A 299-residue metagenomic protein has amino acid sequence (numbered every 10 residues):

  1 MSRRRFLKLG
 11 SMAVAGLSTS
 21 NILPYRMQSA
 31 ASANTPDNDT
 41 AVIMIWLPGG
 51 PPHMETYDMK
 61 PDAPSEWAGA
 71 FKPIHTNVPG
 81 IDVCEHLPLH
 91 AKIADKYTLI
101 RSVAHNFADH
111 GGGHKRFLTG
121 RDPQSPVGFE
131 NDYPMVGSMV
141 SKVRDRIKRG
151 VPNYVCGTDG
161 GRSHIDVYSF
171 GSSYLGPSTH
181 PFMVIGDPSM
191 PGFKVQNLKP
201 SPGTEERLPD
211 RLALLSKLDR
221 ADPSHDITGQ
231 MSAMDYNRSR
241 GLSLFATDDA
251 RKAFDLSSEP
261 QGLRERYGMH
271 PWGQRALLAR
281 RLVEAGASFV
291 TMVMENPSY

Functional and structural regions predicted by a protein language model:
M1-Y299: Ligand-binding pockets and gating/stacking loops
